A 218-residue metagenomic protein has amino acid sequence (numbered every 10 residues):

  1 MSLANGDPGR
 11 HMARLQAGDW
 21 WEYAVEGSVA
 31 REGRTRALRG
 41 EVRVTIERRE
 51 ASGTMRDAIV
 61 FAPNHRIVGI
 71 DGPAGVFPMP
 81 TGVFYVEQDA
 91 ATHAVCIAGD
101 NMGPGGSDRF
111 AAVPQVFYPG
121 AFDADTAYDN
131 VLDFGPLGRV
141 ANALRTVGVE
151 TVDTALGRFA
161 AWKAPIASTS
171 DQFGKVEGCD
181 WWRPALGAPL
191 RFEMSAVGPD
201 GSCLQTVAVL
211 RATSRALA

Functional and structural regions predicted by a protein language model:
M1-F84, Q88, A124-A218: Acidic, serine/threonine-rich low-complexity disordered tracts
A90-V95: A glycine-rich, hydrophobic loop/mini-helix early in the fold
I97-F117, L156: Acidic/charged, solvent-exposed loop-and-adjacent secondary-structure segments enriched in E/D, K/R, S/T, and G/P
